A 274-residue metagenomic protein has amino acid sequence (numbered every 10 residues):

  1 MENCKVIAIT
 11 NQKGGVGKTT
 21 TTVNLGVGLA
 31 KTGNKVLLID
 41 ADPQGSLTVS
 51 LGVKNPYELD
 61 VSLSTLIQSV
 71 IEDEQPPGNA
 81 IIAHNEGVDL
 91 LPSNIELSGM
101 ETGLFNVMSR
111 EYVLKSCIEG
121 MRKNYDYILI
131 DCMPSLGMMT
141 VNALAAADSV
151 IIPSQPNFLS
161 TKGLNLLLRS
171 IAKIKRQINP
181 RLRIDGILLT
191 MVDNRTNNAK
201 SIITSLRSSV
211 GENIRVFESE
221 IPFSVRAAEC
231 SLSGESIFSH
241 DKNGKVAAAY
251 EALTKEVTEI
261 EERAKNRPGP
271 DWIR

Functional and structural regions predicted by a protein language model:
M1-R274: P-loop NTP-binding core
